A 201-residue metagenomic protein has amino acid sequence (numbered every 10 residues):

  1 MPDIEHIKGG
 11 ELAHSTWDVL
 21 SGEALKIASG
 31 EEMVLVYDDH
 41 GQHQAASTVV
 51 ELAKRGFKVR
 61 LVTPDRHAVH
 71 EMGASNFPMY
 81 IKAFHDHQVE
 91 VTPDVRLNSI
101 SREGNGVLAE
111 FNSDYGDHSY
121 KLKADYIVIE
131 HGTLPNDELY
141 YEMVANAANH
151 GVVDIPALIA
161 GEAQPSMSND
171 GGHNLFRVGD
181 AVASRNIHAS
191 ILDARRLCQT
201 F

Functional and structural regions predicted by a protein language model:
M1-M72, E110, D114-Y126, E130-F201: Rossmann-like dinucleotide/flavin-binding elements
M1-P2, P93-V107: A conserved short coil-to-beta-strand element within the FAD-binding core of flavoproteins
V69, S75, K82: C-terminal catalytic histidine-bearing segment of alpha/beta-hydrolase fold enzymes
F77-Y80, A194-R195: Short, hinge-like loop/turn segments at secondary-structure boundaries
Y80-V91: Helical element adjacent to the flavin cofactor pocket in flavoenzyme catalytic cores
